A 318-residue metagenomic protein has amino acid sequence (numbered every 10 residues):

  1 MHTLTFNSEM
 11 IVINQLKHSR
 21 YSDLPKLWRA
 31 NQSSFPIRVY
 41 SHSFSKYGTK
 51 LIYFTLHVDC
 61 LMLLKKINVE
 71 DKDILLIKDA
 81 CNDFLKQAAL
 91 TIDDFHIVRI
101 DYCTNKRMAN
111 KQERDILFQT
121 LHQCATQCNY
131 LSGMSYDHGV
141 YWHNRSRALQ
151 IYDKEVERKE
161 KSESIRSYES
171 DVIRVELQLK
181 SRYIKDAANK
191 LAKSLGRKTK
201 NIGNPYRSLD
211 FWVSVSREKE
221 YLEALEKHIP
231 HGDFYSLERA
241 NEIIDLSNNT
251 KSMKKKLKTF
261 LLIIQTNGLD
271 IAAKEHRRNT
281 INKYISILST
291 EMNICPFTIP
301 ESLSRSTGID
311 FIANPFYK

Functional and structural regions predicted by a protein language model:
M1-A273, I294-K318: Structured, helix-rich domain cores that form ligand/interaction pockets
R278-I281: Helix-turn-helix DNA-binding segment
Y284, E291: Residues in the recognition helix of alpha-helical DNA-binding motifs
